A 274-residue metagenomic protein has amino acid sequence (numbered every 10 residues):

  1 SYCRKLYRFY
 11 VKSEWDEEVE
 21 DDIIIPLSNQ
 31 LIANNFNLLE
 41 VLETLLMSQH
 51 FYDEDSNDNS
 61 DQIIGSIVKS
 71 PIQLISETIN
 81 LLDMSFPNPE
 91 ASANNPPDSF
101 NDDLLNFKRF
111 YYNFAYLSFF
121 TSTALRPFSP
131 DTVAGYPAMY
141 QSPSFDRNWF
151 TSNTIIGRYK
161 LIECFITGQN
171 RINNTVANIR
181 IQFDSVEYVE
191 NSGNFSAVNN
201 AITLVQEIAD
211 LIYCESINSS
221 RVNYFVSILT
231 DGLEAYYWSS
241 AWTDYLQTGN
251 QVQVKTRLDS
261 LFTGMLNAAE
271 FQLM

Functional and structural regions predicted by a protein language model:
C3-N34, L42-M274: Flexible, low-complexity segments enriched for small/polar residues
